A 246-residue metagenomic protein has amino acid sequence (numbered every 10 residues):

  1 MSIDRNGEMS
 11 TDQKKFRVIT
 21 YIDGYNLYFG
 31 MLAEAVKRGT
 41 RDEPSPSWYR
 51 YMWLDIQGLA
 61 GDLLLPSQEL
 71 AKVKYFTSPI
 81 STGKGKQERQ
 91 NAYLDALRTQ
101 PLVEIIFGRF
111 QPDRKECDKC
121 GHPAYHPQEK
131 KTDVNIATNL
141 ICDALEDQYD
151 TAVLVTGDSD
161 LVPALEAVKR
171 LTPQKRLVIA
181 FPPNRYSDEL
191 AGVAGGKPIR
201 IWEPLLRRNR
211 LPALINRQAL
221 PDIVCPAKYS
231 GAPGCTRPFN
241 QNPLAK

Functional and structural regions predicted by a protein language model:
S2-H126, R176: Domain-level signal for Mg2+-assisted phosphodiester chemistry and nucleotide/NA-binding surfaces in nucleic-acid
E104-K246: Nuclease catalytic cores that cleave nucleic-acid phosphodiester bonds, predominantly acidic two-metal-ion
